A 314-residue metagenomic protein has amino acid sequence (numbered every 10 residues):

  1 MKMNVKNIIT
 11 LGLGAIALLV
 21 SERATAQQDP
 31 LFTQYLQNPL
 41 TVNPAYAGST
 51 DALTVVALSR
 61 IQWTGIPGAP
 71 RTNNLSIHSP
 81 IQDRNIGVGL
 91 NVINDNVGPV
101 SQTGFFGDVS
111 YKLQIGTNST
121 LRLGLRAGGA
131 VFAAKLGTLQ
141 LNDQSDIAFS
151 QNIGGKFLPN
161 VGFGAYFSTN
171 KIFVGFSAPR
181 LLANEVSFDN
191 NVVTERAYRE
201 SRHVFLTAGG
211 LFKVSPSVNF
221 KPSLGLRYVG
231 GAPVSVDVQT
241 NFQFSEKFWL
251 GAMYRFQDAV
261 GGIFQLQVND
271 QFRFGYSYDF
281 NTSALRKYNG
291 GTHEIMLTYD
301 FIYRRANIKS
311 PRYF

Functional and structural regions predicted by a protein language model:
M1, A26-Q27: Absolute protein N-terminus
M1-N7: N-terminal secretory signal peptides that target proteins for export/translocation
I8-T10, K171: Compositionally biased, low-complexity repeat tracts
T10-L19: Bacterial N-terminal signal peptides
S21-R23: N-terminal signal peptide c-region/cleavage motif recognized by signal peptidases
Q27-F314: Subset of outer-membrane beta-barrel
